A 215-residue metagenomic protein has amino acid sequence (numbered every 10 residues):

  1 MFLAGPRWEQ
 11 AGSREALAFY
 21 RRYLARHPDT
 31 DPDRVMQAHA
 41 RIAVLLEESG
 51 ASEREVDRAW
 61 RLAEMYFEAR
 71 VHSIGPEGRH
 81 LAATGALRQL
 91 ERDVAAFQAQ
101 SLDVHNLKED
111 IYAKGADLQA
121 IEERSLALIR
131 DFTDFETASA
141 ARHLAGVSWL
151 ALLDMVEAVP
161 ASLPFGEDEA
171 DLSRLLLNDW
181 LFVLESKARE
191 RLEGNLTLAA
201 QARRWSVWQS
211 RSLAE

Functional and structural regions predicted by a protein language model:
M1-E215: Acidic, polar-rich low-complexity tracts and alpha-helical solenoid repeat scaffolds
